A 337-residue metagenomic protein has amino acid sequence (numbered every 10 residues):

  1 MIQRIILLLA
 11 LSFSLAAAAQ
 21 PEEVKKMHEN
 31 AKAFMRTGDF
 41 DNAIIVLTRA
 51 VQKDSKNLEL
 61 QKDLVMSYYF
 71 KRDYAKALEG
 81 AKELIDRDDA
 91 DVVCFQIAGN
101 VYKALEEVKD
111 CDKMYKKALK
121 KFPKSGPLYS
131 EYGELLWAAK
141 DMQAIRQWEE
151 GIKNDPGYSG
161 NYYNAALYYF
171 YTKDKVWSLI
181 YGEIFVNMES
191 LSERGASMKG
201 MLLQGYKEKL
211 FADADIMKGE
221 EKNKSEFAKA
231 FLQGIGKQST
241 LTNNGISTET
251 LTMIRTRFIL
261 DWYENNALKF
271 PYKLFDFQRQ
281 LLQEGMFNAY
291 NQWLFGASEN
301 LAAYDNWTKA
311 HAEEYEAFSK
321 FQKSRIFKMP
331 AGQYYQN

Functional and structural regions predicted by a protein language model:
E22-K56, D63-M66, F70-D73: Alpha-helical segment of the N-proximal tetratricopeptide repeat
R36-T37, F70-K71, A104-L105, W137-A139 (+2 more regions): Register position in tetratricopeptide repeats
S55, D89, P123, P156 (+1 more regions): Short coil turns that delineate tetratricopeptide repeat
L60, C94, L128, N161 (+1 more regions): TPR alpha-solenoid repeat register
D63-M66, Q96-I97, E131, N164 (+1 more regions): Canonical tetratricopeptide repeat
G157-N337: Eukaryotic alpha-helical solenoid repeat scaffolds
